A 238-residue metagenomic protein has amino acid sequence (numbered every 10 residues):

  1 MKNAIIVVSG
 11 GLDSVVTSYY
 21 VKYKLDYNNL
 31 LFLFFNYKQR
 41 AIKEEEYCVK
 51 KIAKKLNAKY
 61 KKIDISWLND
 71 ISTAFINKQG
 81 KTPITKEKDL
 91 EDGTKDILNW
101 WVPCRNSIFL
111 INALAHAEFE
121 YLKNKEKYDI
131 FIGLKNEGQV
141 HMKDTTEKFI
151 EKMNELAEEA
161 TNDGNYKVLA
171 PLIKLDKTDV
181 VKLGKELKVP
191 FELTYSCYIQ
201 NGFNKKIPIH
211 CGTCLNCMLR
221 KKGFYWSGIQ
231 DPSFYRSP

Functional and structural regions predicted by a protein language model:
M1-K188: ATP-dependent adenylation/nucleotidyltransferase module used to activate substrates
K38, V102-P103, K143, I173-D176 (+5 more regions): Generic, ordered loop/turn and secondary-structure boundary motif
I111, L193-K222: Local cysteine-cluster metal-coordination motifs and their immediate loop/turn environment, predominantly Fe-S cluster
L122, G223-W226: Perimembrane helix-loop junctions in membrane proteins
T161, Y225-G228: Short amphipathic alpha-helical interaction/hinge segments
G228-P238: Short cysteine/histidine-rich metal-coordination sites, predominantly Zn2+-binding motifs
